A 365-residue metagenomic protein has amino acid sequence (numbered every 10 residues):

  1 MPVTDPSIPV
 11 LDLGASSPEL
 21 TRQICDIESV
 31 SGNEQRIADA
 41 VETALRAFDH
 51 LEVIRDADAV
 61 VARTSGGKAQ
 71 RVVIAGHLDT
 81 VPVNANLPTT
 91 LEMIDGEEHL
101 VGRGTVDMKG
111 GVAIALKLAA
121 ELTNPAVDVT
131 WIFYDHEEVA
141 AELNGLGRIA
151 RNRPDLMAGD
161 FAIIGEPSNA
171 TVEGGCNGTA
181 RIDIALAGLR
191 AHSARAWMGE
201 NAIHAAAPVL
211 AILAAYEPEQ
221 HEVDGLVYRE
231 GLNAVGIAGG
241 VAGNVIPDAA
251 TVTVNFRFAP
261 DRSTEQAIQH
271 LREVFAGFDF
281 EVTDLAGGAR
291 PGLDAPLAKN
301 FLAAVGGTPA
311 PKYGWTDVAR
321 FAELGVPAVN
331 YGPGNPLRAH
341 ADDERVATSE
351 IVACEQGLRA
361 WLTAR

Functional and structural regions predicted by a protein language model:
M1-D5, D12, S29, P167 (+2 more regions): Metal-dependent amide/peptide-bond hydrolase catalytic core, centered on the "pita-bread" metallohydrolase fold
P2-V73, H77-L78, A249-T253, H270-E273 (+2 more regions): N-terminal helical capping/dimerization or prosegment-like subdomains of hydrolases acting on amide or phosphate bonds
V41, V112-L122, L146-I149, A206-V209 (+3 more regions): Buried hydrophobic packing segments
A47-R55, L91-E92, E97, G277-E281 (+1 more regions): Short secondary-structure junctions
V60-T64, D95-G102, F280: Generic recognition of long tandem-repeat/solenoid scaffolds
Q70-V73, E98-H99, T130, D160-I163 (+2 more regions): Structural motif
R71-F133, G145, D342: Active-site metal-coordination/substrate-binding segment of hydrolases, especially metallo-dependent peptidases
A113-R181, D224: Acidic/histidine-rich catalytic neighborhood of metal-dependent amide-processing enzymes
